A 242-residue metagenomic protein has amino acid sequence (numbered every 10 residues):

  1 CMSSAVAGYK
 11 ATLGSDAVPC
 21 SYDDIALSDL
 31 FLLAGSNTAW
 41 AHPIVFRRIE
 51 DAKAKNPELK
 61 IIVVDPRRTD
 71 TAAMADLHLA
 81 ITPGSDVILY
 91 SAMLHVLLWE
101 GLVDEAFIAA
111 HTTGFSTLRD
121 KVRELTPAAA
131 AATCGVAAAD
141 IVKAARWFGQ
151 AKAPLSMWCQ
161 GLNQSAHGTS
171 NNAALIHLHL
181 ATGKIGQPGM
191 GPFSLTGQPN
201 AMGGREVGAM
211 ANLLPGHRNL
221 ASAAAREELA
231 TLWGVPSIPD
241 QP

Functional and structural regions predicted by a protein language model:
C1-N200, A224-P242: Cofactor-pocket helix-loop regions in the catalytic cores of large enzyme subunits
A75, G204-V207: Short aromatic-enriched loop/helix-cap "lid" or pocket-rim segments at secondary-structure transitions that line
N200, V207-A221: Surface-exposed loop and adjacent secondary-structure segments within mature catalytic domains
